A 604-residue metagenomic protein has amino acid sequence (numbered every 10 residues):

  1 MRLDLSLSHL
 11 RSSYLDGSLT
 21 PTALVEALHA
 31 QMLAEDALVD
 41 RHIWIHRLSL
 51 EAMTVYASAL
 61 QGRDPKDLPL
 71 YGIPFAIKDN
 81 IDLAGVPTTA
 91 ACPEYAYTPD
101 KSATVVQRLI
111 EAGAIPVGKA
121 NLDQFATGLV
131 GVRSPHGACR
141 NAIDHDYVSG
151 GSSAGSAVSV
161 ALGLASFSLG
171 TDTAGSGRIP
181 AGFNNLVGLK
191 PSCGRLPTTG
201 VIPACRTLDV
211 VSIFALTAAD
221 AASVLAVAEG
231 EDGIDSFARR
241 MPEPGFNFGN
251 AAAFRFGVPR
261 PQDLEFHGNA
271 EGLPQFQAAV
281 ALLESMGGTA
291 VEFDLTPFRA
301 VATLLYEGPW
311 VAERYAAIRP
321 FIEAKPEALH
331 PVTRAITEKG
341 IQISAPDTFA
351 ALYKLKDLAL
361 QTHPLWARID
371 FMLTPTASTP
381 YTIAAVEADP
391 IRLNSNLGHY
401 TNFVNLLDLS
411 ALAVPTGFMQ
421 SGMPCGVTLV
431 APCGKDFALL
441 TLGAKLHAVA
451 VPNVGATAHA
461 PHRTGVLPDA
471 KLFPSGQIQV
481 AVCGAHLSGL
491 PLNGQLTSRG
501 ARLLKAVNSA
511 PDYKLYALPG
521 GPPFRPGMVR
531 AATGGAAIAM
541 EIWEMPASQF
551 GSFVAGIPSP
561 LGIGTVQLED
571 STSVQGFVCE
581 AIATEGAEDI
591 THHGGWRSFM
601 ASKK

Functional and structural regions predicted by a protein language model:
M1-A96, A126-G128, F276, Y381 (+1 more regions): Short, well-ordered alpha-helical
S18-E26, G62, G268-D294, I318-A324 (+1 more regions): Acyltransferase
P69-C92, N250-P259, P309-H363, P415-P424 (+1 more regions): Short helix-loop capping/hinge segments that flank enzyme active sites or metal/cofactor-binding pockets
A96, A238, L304-Y306, W310 (+3 more regions): Short, surface-exposed loop/helix-turn segments at secondary-structure junctions that function as lids/hinges flanking
S102-A228, N405-T428: Short glycine/serine-rich loop segments
K190-P274, P297, T441-L472: A short helix-breaking turn/cap at a secondary-structure junction
A444-V449, G455-K604: Glycine-aromatic micro-motifs
